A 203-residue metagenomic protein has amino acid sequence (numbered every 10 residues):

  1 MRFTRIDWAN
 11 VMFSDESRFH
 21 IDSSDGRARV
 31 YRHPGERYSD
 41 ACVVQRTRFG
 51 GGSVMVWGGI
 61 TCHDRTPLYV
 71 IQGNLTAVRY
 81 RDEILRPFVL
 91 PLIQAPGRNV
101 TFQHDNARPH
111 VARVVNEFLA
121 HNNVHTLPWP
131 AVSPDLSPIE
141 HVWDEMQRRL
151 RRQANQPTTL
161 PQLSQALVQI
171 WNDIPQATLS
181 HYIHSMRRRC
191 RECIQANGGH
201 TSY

Functional and structural regions predicted by a protein language model:
M1-Y203: Surface/interface recognition patches
